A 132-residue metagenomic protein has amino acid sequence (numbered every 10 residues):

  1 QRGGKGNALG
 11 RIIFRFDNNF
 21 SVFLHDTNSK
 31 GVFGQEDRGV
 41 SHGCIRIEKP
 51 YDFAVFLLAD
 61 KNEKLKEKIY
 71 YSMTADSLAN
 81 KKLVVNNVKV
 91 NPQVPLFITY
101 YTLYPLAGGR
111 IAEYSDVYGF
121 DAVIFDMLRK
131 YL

Functional and structural regions predicted by a protein language model:
Q1-L132: Well-ordered beta-sheet/strand-loop patches within structured domains
